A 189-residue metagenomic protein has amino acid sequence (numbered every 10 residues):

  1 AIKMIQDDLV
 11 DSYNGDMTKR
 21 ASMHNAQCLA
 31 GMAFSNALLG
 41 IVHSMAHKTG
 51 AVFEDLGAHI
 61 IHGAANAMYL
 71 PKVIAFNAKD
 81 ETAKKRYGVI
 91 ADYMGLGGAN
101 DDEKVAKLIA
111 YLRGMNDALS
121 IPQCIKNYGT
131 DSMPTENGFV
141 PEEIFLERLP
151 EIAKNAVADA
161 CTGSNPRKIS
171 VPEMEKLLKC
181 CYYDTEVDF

Functional and structural regions predicted by a protein language model:
A1, M23-G31, M45, L70 (+4 more regions): Short alpha-helical scaffolding segments that buttress acidic/His motifs in well-ordered protein cores
A1-A37, P134, P172: Carboxylate- and glycine-rich phosphate/diphosphate-binding segment that chelates Mg2+/Mn2+
D11-S22, A37-V42, H59-G63, D102-V105 (+4 more regions): Flexible, glycine/charged-enriched surface loops at secondary-structure junctions
C28-N66, D159-S164: Glycine-rich phosphate/pyrophosphate-binding beta-alpha loops
V52-I144, V187: Gly/Pro-rich interdomain helix-loop hinge
E143-F189: Short, amphipathic C-terminal "tail helix"
